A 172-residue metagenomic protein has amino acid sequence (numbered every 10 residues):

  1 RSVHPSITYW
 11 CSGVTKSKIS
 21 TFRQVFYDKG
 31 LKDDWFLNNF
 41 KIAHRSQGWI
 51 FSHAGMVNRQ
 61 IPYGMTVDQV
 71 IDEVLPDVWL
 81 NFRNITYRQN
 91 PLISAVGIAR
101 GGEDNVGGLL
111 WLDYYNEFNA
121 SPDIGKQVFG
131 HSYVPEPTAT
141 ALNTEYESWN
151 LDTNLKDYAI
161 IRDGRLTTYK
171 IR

Functional and structural regions predicted by a protein language model:
R1-V3, V57-R59, E117-N119, V128-T140 (+1 more regions): Active-site environment of divalent metal-dependent phosphoester hydrolases
R1-Y87: Active-site neighborhood of divalent metal-dependent phosphoester bond hydrolases
Y9, I85, I98, L166-Y169: Hydrophobic transmembrane signal anchors and adjacent membrane-proximal interface regions, especially in viral
L37-N39, Q127, Y146: Short beta-strand-initiation
R45, F118-I124, L142-T144: Flexible, charged surface loops at secondary-structure boundaries
F51-H53, K126-S132, N150-T153: Active-site neighborhood of phospho(di)ester-bond hydrolases with catalytic His/Asp-centered motifs
P76-E136: Alpha/beta-hydrolase fold catalytic core
E136-R172: Binuclear metal-dependent phosphoesterase catalytic core
